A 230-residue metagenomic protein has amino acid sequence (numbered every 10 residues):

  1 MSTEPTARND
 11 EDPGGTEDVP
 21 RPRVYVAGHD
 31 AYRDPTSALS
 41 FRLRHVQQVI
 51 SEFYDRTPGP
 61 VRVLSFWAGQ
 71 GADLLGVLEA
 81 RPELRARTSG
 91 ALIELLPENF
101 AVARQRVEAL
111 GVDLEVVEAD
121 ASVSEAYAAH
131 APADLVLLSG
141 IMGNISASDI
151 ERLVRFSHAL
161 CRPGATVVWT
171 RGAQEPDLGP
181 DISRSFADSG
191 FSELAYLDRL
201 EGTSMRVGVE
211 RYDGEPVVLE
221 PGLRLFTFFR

Functional and structural regions predicted by a protein language model:
S2-G59: Class I SAM-dependent methyltransferase Rossmann-like catalytic core, especially the SAM/SAH-binding loop
L64, G71-S124: Class I SAM-dependent methyltransferase SAM/SAH-binding core
G69, S122, G143, G172-D177: Short "lid" loop at the C-terminus of a central beta-strand within the Rossmann-like core of SAM-dependent
A126-V136: A short acidic, Gly/Pro-enriched loop at the edge of an enzyme's catalytic core that lines a small-molecule cofactor
N144-F156: A short, conserved alpha-helix within the catalytic core of class I
C161-G172: Conserved beta-strand signature within the Rossmann-like core of class I S-adenosyl-L-methionine
L178-L200: Conserved Class I S-adenosyl-L-methionine
D198-R230: SAM/dcSAM-binding transferase cores
